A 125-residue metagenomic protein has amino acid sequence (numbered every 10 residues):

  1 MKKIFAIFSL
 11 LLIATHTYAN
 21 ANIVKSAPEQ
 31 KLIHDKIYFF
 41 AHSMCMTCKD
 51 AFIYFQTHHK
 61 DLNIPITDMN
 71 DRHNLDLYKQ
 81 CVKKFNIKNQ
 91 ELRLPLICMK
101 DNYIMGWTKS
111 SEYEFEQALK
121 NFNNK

Functional and structural regions predicted by a protein language model:
I4-I13: Sec-dependent N-terminal signal peptides
I13-A19: C-terminal segment of classical bacterial N-terminal signal peptides
A19-I37, K120-K125: Proteins that catalyze or organize thiol-disulfide redox chemistry and the adjacent proteostasis machinery handling
S26-P65: Local sequence-structure signature of Cys/Sec-based thiol-disulfide redox active-site neighborhoods
K49-F52, L75, K79, E112 (+1 more regions): Extracytoplasmic/secreted envelope proteins and their assembly/folding machinery, especially bacterial periplasmic
N63-Q80: Thiol-based oxidoreductase modules, predominantly thioredoxin-like and allied folds used for disulfide exchange
K79-K100, T108: Structural micro-motif
C98-K125: Non-catalytic, surface beta->alpha helical segment in thiol-disulfide oxidoreductase systems
